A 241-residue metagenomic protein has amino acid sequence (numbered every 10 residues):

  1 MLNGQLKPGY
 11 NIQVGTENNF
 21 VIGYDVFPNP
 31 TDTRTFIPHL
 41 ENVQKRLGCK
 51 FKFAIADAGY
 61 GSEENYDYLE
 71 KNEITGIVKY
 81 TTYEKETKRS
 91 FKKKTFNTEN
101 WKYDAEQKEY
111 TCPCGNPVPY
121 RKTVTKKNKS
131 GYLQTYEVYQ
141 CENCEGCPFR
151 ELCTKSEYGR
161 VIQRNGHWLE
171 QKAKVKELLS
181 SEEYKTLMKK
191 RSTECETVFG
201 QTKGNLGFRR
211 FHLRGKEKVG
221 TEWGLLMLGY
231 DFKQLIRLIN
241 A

Functional and structural regions predicted by a protein language model:
M1-A241: Anion-binding and metal-coordination hotspots
